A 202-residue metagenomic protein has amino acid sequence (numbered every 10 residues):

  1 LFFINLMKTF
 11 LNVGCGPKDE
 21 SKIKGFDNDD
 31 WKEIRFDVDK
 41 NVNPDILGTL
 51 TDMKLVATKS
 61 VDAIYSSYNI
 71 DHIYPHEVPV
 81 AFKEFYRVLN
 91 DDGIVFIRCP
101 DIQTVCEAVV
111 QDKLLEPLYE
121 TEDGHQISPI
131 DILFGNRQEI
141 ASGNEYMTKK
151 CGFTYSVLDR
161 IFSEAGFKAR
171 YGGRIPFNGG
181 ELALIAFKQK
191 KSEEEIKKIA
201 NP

Functional and structural regions predicted by a protein language model:
L1-L6: Short, Lys/Arg-enriched N-terminal segments with co-localized hydrophobic residues within the first ~10-30 amino acids
T9, S60, G166-K168: Short loop/turn motifs at secondary-structure junctions
T9-M53: Class I SAM-dependent methyltransferase SAM/SAH-binding core
I34, I46, Y65, V95-F96: Conserved Rossmann-like nucleotide-binding pocket used by diverse enzymes that bind dinucleotide cofactors
G48-I64: A short acidic, Gly/Pro-enriched loop at the edge of an enzyme's catalytic core that lines a small-molecule cofactor
D52, D71-H72, T104: Active-site micro-motifs of SAM-dependent methyltransferase domains
A63-N69, V78: A short beta-strand submotif of the Rossmann-like class I SAM-dependent methyltransferase core that lines
E77-E84, V88-N90, I94-P202: S-adenosyl-L-methionine-dependent methyltransferase catalytic module, highlighting the catalytic core
